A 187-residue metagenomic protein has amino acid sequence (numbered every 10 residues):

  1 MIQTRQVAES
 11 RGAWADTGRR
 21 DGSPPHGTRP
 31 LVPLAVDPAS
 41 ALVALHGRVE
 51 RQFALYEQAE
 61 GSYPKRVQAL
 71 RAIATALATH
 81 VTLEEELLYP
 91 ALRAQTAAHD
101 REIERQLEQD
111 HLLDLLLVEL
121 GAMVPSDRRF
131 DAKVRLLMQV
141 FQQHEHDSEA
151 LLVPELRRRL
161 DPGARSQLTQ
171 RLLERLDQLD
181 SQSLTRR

Functional and structural regions predicted by a protein language model:
M1-R187: Small-residue-biased structural context
